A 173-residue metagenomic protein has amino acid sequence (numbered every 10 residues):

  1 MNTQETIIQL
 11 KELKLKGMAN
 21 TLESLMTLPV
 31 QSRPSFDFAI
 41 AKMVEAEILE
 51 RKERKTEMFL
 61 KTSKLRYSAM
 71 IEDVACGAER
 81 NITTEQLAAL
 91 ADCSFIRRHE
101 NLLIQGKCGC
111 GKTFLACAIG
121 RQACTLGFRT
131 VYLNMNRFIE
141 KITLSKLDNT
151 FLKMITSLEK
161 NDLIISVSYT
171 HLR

Functional and structural regions predicted by a protein language model:
N20-L65: Interdomain "pre-motor" coupling segment immediately N-terminal to P-loop NTPase/helicase cores
E72-L90: N-terminal pre-Walker A segment at the start of P-loop NTPase domains
D92-H99: Phosphate-binding P-loop
N101-T113: Walker A/P-loop nucleotide-binding motif
T113-T125: Walker A/P-loop
F128-R129, K160-L163: Loop/turn-to-beta-strand initiation segments
Y132-S157: Short glycine-rich substrate-engagement loop in P-loop NTPases that contacts/grips substrate
T170-R173: Conserved small/polar residues in nucleotide/adenosyl-binding loops
